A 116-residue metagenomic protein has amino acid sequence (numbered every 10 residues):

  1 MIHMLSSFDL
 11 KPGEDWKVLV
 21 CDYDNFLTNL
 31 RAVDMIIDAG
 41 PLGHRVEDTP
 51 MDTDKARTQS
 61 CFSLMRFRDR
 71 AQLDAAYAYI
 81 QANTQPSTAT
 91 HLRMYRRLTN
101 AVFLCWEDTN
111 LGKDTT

Functional and structural regions predicted by a protein language model:
I2-D9, F62: Active-site-flanking beta-strand signature of metal-NTP-handling nucleotidyl enzymes and homologous cyclase-like
H3, V20-Y23: A general structural signal for well-ordered alpha-helical packing
K11-L19: Short, surface-exposed ligand-recognition loops at beta-strand->loop->(often short) alpha-helix junctions that present
D24-D38, D52-S60, L64-C105: An amphipathic, aromatic/His-enriched active-site/gating alpha helix that lines ligand/cofactor pockets
G40-L42: Beta-propeller fold detector
H44-D52: Carbohydrate-binding/catalytic loop surfaces
L104-T115: Long, low-complexity, Ser/Thr/Gly/Pro-rich intrinsically disordered segments that act as flexible linkers and assembly
